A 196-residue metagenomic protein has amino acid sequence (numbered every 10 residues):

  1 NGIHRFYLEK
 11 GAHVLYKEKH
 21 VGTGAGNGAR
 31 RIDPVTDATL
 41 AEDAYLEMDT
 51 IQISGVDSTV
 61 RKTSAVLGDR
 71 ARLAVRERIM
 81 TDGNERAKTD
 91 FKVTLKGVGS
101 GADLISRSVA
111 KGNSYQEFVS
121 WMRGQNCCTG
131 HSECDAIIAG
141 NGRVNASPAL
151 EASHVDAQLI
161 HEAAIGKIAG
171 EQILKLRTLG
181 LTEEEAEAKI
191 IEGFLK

Functional and structural regions predicted by a protein language model:
N1-L174, T178-L181, I191-K196: Conserved beta-strand/loop scaffold segments within soluble protein domains that form the structured core and edges
